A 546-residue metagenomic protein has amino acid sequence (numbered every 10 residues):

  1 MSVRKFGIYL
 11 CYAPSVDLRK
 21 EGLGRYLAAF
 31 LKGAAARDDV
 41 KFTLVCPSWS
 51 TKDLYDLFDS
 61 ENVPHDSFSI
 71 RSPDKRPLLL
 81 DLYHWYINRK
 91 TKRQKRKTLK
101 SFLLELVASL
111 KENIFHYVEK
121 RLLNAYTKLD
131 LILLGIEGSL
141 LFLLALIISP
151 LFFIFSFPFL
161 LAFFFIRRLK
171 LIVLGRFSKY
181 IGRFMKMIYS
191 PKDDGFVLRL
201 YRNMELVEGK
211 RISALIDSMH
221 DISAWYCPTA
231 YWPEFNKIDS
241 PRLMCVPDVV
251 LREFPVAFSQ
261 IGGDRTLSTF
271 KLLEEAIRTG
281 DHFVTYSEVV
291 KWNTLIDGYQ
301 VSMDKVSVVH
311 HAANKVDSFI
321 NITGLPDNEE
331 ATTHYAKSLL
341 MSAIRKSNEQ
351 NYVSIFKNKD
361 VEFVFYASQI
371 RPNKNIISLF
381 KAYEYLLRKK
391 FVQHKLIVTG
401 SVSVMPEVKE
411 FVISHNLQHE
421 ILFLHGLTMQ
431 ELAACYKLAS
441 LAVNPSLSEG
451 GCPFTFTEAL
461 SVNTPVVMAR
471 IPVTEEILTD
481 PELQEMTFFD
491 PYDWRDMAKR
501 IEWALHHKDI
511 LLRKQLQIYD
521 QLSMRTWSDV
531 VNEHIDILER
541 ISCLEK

Functional and structural regions predicted by a protein language model:
M1-K546: Carbohydrate transferase catalytic cores enriched for Leloir-type hexosyltransferases
